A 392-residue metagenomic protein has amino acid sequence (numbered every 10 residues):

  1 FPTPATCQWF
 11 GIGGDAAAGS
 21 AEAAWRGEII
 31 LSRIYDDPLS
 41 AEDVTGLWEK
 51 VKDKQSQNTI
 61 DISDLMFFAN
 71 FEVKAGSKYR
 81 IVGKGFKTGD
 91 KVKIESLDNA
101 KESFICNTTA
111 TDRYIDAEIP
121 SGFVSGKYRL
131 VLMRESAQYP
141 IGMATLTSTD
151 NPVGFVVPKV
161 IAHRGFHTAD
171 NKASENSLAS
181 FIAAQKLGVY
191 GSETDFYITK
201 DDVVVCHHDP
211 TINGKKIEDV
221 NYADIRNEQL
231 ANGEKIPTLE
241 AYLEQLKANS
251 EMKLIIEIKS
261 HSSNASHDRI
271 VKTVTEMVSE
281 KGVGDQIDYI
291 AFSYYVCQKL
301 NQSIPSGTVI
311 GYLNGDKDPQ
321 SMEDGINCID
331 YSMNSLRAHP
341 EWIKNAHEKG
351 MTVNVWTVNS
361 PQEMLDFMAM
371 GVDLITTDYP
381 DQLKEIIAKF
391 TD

Functional and structural regions predicted by a protein language model:
F1-N58: Extracellular glycan-associated modules
T6-Q8, W25-I30, T88, V156 (+2 more regions): Residues that flank catalytic or metal-binding motifs in active/ligand-binding sites
Q8-F10, I30, R113, Y128 (+1 more regions): Extracytoplasmic/periplasmic beta-strand context in beta-sandwich domains, especially the cupredoxin/COX2 CuA-binding
G27-I29, L39, A110, V220 (+1 more regions): A broad, structural micro-motif
D36, I119, M333: Residues on the solvent-exposed faces and adjacent turns of beta-rich solenoids used to engage binding targets
T59-M66, V73, K78, V124-V131 (+1 more regions): Phosphate-group recognition and catalysis centered on beta-loop-alpha active-site segments
T59-Y139: Immunoglobulin-like IPT/TIG beta-sandwich domains and homologous Ig-like subdomains
